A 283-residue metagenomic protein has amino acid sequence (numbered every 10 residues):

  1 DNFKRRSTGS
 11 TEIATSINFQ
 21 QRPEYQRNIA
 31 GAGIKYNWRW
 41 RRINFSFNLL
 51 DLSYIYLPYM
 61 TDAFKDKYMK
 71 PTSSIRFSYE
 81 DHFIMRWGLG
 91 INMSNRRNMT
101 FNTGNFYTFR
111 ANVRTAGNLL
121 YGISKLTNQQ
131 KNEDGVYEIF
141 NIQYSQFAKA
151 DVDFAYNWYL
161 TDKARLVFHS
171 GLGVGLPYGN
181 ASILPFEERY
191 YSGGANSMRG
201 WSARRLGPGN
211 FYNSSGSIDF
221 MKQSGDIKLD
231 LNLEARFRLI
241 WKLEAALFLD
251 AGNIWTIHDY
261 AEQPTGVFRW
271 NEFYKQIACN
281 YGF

Functional and structural regions predicted by a protein language model:
D1, T8-Q21, G104-F283: C-terminal transmembrane beta-barrel domains of outer membrane proteins
D1-F109, R199-G200, L206, F211 (+1 more regions): Gram-negative/organellar outer-membrane beta-barrel architecture
